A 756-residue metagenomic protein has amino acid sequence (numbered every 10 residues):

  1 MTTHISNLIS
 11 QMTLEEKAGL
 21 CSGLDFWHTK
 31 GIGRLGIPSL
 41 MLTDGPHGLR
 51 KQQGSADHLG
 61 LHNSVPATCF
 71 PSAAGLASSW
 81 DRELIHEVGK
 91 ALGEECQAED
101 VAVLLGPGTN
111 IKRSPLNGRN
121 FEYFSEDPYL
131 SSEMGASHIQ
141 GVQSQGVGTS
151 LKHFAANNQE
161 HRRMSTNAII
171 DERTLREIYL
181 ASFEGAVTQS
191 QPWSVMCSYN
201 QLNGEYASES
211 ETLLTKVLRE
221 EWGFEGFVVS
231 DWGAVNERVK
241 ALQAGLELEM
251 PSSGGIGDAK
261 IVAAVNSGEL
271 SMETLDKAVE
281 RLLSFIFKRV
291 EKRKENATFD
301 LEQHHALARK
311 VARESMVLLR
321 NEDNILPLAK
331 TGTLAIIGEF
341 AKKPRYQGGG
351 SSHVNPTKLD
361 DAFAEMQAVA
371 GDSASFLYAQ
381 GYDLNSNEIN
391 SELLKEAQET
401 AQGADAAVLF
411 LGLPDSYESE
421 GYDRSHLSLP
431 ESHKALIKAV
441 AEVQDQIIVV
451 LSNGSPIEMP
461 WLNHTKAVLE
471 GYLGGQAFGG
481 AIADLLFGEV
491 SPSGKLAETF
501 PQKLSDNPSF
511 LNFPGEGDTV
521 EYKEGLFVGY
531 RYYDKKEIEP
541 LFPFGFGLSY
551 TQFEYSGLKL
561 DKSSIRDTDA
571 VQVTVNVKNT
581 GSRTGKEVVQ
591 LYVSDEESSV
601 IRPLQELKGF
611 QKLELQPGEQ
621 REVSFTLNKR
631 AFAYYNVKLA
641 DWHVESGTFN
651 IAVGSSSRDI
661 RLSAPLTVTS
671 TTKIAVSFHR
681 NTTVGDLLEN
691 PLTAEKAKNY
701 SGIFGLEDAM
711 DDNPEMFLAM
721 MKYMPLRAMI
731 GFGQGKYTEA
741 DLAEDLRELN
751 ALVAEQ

Functional and structural regions predicted by a protein language model:
M1-A633, T648-V653, S657, Q756: Glycoside hydrolase catalytic-domain context in secreted enzymes
S137, G141, K696-Y700, E748 (+1 more regions): Generic non-transmembrane alpha-helical segments
K629-K673: Terminal connector regions
T669-E689: Low-complexity, Pro/Ser/Thr- and charge-rich linker/hinge segments at domain boundaries
T682-D741: Conserved, compact domain cores that house catalytic/ligand-binding motifs in diverse enzymes and effector modules
G733-Q756: C-terminal non-catalytic accessory extensions
